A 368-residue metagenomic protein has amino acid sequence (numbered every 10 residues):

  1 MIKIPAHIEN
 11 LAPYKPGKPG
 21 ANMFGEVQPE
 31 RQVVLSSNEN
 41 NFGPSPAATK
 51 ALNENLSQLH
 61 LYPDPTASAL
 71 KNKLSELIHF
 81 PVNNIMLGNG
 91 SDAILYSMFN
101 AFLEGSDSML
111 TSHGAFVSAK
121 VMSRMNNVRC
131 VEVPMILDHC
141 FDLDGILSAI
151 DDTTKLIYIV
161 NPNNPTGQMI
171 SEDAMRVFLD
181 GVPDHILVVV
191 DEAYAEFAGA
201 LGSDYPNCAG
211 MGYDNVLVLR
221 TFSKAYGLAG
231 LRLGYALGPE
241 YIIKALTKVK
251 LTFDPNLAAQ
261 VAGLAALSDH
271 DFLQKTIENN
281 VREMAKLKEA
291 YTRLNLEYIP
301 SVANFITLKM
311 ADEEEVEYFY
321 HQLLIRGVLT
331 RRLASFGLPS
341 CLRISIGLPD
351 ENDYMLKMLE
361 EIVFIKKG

Functional and structural regions predicted by a protein language model:
M1-L61: N-terminal "arm"/small-domain region of PLP-dependent enzymes with the aminotransferase-like
S45, N215-I299: PLP-dependent aminotransferase class I/II
P65-S108: Phosphate-binding glycine-rich loop
P81-I85, S106-S108, T153, H185 (+3 more regions): Short acidic capping loops at alpha-helix termini that bridge into adjacent secondary structure
A101-I159: PLP-dependent aminotransferase-like
R124, F141-D152, P165-V188, E192-A225: Active-site pre-lysine segment of PLP-dependent enzymes
L137, R293-R326, L342: Conserved PLP-binding catalytic core of the aspartate aminotransferase-like
Q322-R326, R331, S335-G368: PLP-dependent enzyme catalytic core of the Aspartate aminotransferase-like
